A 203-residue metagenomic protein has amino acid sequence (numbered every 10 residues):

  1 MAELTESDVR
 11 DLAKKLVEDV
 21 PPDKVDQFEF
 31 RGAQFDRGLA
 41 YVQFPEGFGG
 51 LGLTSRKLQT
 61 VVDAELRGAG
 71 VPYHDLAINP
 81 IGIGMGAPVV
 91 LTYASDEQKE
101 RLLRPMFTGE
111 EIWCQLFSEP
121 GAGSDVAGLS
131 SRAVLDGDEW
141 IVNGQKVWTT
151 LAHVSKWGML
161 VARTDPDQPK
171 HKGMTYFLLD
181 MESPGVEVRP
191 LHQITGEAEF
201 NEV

Functional and structural regions predicted by a protein language model:
M1-P80, L91, E97-T108, I112 (+1 more regions): Amphipathic, small/basic residue-rich leader segments at the start of a protein or domain
H74-A87, E110-L116, Q145-G158: FAD-binding core of FAD-dependent oxidoreductases, characterized by glycine-rich FAD pyrophosphate-binding loops
A87-Y93, Q115, A127: Flexible, glycine-rich active-site loops centered on histidine and acidic residues that chelate a metal or position
S118-A122, V147-W148, L191-T195: Short, solvent-exposed loop/turn elements at beta->coil junctions and helix N-caps that rim active or binding pockets
A122-D125, W140: Hydrophobic, small-residue-rich alpha-helical packing segments that form membrane-like cores
G128, E182-V203: Flexible, small-/acidic-enriched active-site or ligand-binding loops
S131-V134: A structural signal for short hydrophobic beta-strand segments in well-ordered beta-sheet cores
E139, N143-R189: A short core secondary-structure module
